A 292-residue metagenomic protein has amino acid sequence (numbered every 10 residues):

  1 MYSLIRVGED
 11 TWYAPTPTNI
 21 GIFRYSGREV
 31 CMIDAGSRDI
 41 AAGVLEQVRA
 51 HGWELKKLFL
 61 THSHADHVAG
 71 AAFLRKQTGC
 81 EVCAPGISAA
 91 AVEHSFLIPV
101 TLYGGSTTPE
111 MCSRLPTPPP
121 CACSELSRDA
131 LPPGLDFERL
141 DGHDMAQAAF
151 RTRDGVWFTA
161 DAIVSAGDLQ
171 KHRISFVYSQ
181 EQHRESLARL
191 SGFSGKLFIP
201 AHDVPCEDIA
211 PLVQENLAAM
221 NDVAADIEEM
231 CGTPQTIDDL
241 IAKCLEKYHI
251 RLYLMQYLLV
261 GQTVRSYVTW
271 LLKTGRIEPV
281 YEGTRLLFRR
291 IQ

Functional and structural regions predicted by a protein language model:
M1-H51, A149-D161, S165: Conserved beta-strand hairpin/beta-sheet module of binuclear metal-dependent hydrolase folds, prominently
D10, H202, I227, L271: Residue-level signal for inorganic ion chemistry
A14-T16, L131, L140-D144: A short catalytic or substrate-binding loop motif that flags glycine-/basic-rich loops and adjacent residues that bind
I33-G36, K56-H64, C83-G86, R139-G142 (+2 more regions): Active-site neighborhood of phospho(di)ester-bond hydrolases with catalytic His/Asp-centered motifs
D39-L131: Active-site HxH/HxHxD metal-binding segment of metal-dependent hydrolases
V68, H183, V264: Aromatic/hydrophobic pocket-lining residues that form the small-molecule binding cavity in soluble enzyme cores
D136-A224: Metallo-beta-lactamase
E229-Q292: C-terminal regulatory/interaction regions
